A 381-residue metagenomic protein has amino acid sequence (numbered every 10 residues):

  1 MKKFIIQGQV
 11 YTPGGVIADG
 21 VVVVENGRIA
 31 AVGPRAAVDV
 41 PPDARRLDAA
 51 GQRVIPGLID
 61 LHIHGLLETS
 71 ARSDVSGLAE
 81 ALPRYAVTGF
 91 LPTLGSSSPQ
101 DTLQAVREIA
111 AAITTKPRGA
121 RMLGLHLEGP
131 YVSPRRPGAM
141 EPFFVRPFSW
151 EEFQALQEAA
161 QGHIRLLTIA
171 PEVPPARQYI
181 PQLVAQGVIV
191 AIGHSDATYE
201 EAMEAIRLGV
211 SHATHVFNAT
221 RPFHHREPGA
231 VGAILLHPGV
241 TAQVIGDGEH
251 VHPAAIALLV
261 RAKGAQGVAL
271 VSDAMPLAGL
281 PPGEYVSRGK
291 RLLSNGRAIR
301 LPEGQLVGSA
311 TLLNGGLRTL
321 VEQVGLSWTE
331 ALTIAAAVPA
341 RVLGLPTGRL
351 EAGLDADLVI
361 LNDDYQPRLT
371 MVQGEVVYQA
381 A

Functional and structural regions predicted by a protein language model:
M1-V40, M371, V376: N-terminal metal-binding scaffold of metallo-dependent hydrolase/deaminase domains
A37-V54, E158: Active-site metal-binding motif and surrounding structural segment of the metallo-beta-lactamase
A49-A105: Metal-associated gating/positioning segment near the N- to mid-region
G51, H62, L127, L183 (+3 more regions): Conserved, mostly hydrophobic/aromatic
G57, E80-L91, S133-Q161, M203-V216 (+4 more regions): Active-site gating loops and adjacent loop-to-helix segments of metal-dependent hydrolytic enzymes
L61-S73, A139-R146, I189-G193: Active-site mouth loops of central-metabolism enzymes
Q154-L280: Active-site core of metal-dependent hydrolases
G232-Q243, G248, V260-S272, L277-L361: His/Asp/Glu-enriched, well-ordered alpha-helical/loop segment that forms or immediately abuts the divalent-metal
